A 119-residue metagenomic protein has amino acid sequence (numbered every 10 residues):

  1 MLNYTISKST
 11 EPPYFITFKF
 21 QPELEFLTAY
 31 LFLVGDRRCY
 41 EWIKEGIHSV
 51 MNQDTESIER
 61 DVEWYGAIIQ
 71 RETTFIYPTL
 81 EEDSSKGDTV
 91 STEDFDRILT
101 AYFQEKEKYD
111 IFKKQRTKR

Functional and structural regions predicted by a protein language model:
M1-S57: Negatively charged, low-complexity tracts enriched in Asp/Glu with abundant Ser/Thr
T17-K19, L31, D94, A101-Y102 (+1 more regions): Intrinsic disorder/low-structure terminal segments
F18, P22-E25, Q70, T74-Y77 (+1 more regions): Amphipathic, alpha-helical segments enriched in basic
Y40, I98-T100, K114: A generic signature of intrinsically disordered, low-complexity regions enriched in glycine/proline and charged/polar
H48-K106: Amphipathic protein-protein interaction modules
I111-R119: Short, highly charged C-terminal tails/helix-capping segments
